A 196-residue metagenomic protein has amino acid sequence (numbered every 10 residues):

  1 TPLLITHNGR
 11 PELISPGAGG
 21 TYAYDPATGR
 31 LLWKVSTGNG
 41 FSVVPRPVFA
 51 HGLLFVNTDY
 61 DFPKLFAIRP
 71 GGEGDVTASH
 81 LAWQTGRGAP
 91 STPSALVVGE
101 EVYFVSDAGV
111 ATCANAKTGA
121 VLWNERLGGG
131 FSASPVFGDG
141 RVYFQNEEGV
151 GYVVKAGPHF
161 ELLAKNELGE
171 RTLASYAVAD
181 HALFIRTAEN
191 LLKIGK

Functional and structural regions predicted by a protein language model:
T1-K196: Noncatalytic, solvent-exposed loop/strand surfaces of beta-propeller-type extracellular/periplasmic domains
